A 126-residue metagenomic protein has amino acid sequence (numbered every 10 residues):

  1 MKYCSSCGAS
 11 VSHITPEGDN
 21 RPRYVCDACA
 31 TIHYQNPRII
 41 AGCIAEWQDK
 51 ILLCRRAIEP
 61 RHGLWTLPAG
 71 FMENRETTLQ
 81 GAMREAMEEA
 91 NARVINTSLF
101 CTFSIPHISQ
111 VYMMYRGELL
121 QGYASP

Functional and structural regions predicted by a protein language model:
M1-G42: Acidic, metal-coordinating catalytic segment for phosphate/diphosphate chemistry, firing primarily on the Nudix
Y3, R23, I44, L53 (+1 more regions): Conserved hydrophobic/aromatic beta-strand scaffold that supports enzyme active sites
R21, H62, Q110-Y112: Short edge beta-strand segments in beta-sheet-rich domains
Q35, R61, P106-I108: Short glycine/serine/proline-enriched coil/turn segments at secondary-structure junctions
A41, D49, V111-M113: Change "...and in nucleic-acid phosphodiester-cleaving endonucleases..." to "...and in nucleic-acid processing enzymes
E46-E88: Conserved Nudix-box catalytic region and its N-terminal flanking loop in Nudix hydrolases and closely related
M72-P126: Unchanged
